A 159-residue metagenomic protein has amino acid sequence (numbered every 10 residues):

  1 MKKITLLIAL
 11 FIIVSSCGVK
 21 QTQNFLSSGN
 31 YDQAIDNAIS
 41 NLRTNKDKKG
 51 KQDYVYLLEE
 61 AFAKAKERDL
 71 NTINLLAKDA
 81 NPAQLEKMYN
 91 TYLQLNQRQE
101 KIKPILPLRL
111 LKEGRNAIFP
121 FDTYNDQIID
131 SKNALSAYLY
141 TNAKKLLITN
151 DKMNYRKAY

Functional and structural regions predicted by a protein language model:
M1-I4: Positively charged n-region of N-terminal signal peptides that target proteins for export
L6-A9: Internal alpha-helical transmembrane segments of multi-pass membrane proteins, especially GPCRs
F11-A38: Bacterial Sec signal peptide processing site at the extreme N-terminus
Q23-N24, S40, L75, K145: Surface-exposed charged/polar residues within alpha-helices that form helix-capping/stabilizing sites and interaction
Q33-N41, L85-M88, L95, K152-A158: Solenoid-repeat scaffolds in large eukaryotic assemblies
K46-N142, L147-D151: Post-signal peptide N-terminal segment of secreted/secretory-pathway proteins
